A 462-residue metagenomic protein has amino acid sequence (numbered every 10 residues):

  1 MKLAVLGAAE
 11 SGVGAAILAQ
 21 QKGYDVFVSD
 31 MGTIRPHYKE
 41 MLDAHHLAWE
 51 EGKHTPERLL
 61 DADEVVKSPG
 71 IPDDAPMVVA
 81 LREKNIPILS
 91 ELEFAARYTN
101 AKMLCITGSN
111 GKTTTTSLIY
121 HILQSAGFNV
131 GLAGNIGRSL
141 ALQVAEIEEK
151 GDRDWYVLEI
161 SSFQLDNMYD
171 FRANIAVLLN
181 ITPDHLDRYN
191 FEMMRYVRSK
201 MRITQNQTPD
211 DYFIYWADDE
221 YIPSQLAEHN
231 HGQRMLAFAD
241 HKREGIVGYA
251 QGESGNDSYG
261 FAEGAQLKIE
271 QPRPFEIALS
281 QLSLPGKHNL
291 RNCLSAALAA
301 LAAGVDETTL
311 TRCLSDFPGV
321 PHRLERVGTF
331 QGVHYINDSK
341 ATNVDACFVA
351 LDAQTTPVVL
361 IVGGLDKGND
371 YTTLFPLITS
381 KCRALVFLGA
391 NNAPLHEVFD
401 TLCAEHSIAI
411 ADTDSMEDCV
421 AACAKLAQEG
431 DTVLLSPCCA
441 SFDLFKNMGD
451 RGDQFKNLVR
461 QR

Functional and structural regions predicted by a protein language model:
M1-S90, F94, P285, E397: N-terminal leader/targeting and accessory segments in enzymes
K2, G14-K22, I277-R383: Nucleotide phosphate-binding/pyrophosphate-handling subdomain across enzymes that bind or process nucleotide phosphates
A9, G32, I136, D219 (+2 more regions): Residues in the short beta-alpha loop(s) of Rossmann-like NAD(P)-binding domains
E10, P72, N110-T114, L290 (+2 more regions): Residue-level detector of alpha-helix initiation sites
Q20-Q21, P56-L60, P69-A217, Y221-Q233 (+2 more regions): Phosphate-binding loop of NTP-binding sites
D25-M31, F213-A217, I361-V362, K381-A390: Short internal beta-strands
Y38-D43, L374-D431: C-terminal helical cap/extension that packs against the catalytic core of soluble nucleotide-cofactor enzymes
E50-K53, L89-E93, G232-G260, T311-S315 (+3 more regions): Beta-strand->loop->alpha-helix junctions that form or flank phosphate-binding loops in nucleotide-handling enzymes
